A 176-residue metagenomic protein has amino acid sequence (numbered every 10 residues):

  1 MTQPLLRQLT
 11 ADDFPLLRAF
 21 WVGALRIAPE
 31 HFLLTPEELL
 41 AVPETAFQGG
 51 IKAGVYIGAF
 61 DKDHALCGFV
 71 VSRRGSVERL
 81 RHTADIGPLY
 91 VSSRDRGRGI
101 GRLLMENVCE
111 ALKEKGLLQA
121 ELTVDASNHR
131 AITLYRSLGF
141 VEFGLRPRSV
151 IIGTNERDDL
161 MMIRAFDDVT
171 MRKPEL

Functional and structural regions predicted by a protein language model:
T2-L6: Extreme N-terminal starter segment of soluble prokaryotic enzymes
A11-F14, R18-R94, M105-N107, A111 (+3 more regions): Acetyl-CoA-dependent GNAT
R79, P88, S92-E106, E110-K115 (+2 more regions): Conserved glycine-rich acetyl-CoA-binding loop
L80-T83, R98, G153-E156: Non-catalytic, surface-exposed connector residues within folded enzymatic/regulatory domains
L118, D125-I132, L138, R148-L176: C-terminal "cap" of GNAT-fold acetyltransferases
E142: Short beta-strand "wing" residues that participate in macromolecule-binding interfaces
